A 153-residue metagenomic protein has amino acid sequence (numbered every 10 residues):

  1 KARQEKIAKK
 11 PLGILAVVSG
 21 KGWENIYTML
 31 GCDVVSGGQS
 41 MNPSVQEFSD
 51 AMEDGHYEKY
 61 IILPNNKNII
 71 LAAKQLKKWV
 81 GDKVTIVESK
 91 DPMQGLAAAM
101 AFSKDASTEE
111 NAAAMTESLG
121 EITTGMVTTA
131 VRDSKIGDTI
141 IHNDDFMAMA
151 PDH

Functional and structural regions predicted by a protein language model:
K1-H153: N-terminal loops that bind phosphate or other acidic moieties and the adjacent beta-alpha structural core
